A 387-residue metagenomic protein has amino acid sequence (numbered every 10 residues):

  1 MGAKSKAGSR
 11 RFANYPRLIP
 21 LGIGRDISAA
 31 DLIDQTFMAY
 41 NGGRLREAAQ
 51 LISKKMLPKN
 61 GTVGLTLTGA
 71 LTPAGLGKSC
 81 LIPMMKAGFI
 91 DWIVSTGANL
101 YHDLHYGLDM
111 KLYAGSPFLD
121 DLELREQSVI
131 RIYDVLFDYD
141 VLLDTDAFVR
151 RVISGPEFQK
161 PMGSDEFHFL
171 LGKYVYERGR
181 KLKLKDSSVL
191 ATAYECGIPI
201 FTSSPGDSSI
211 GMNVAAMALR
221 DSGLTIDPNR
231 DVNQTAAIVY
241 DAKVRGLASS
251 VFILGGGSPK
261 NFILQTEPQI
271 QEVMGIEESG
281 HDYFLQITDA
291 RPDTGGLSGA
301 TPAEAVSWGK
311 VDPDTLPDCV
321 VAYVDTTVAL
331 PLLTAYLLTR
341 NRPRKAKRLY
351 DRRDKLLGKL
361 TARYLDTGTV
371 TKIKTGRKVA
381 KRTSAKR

Functional and structural regions predicted by a protein language model:
G2-M56: N-terminal glycine-rich anion-binding loop in soluble enzyme alpha/beta folds
G2-N14, G43, A248, E272-R387: C-terminal functional extensions of proteins
A48-T62, A193-Y194, A237-A248: Glycine-rich phosphate/diphosphate-binding loops that line cofactor/substrate pockets in enzymes
V63-T72, I93, F201-P205, G223-L297: Glycine-rich anion-binding loop/nest that anchors nucleotide
G75-S79, L104-M110, G211-A215, I263-T266 (+1 more regions): Short acidic, glycine/serine/threonine-rich loops at helix termini
G77, L81-A147: A generic, well-ordered mixed alpha/beta core segment in the N-terminal half of proteins
C80-M85, M110, A216-L219, E267-M274 (+1 more regions): Short, solvent-exposed amphipathic alpha-helical segments in soluble enzyme and RNA/protein-processing domains
E123-S209: Ligand-binding beta-strand-loop-alpha-helix segment within the catalytic cores of soluble metabolic enzymes
